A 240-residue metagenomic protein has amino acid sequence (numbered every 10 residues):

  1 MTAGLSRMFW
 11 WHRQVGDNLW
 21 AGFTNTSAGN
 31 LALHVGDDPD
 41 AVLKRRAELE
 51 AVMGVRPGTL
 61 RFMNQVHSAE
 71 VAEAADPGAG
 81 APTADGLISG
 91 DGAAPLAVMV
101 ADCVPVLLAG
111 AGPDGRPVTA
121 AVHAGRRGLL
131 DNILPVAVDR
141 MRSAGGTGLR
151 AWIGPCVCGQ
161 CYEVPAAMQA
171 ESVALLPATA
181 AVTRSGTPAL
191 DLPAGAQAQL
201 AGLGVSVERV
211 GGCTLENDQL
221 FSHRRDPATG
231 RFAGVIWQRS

Functional and structural regions predicted by a protein language model:
M1-S240: Active-site microenvironment for binding and transforming phosphate-containing groups
